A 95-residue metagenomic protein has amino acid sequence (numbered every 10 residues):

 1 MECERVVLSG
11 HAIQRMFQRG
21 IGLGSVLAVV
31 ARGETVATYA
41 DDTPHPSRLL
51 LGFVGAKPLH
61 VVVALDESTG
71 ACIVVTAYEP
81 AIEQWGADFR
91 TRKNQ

Functional and structural regions predicted by a protein language model:
M1-Q95: Ribonuclease/tRNase effector modules and their secretory precursors
